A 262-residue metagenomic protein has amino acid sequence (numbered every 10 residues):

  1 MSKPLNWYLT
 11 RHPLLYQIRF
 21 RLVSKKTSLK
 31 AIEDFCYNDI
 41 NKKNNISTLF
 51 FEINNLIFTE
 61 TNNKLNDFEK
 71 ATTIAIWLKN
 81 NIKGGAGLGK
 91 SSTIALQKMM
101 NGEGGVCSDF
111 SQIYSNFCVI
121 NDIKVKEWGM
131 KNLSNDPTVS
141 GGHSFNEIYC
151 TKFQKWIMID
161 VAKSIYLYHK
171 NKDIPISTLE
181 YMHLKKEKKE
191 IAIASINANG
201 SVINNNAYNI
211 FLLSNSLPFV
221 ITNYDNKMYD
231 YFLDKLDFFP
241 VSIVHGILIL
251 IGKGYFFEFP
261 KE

Functional and structural regions predicted by a protein language model:
M1-I18: Intrinsically disordered, low-structural-confidence terminal and linker regions
Q17-G102: Secondary-structure boundary elements
L78, C107, S111-Y114: Alpha-helical transition-metal enzyme core signature, strongest for iron centers
L96-G104, S140-E147: Charged, often glycine-rich, active-site loop that binds/positions anionic groups
E103-C107, W128-M130: Short His-Asn-centered micro-motif
Q112-K189: Hydrophobic/aromatic-rich core segments of domains that either
I176-E262: Alpha-helical and coiled-coil interaction segments, frequently adjacent to or embedded within charge-biased
